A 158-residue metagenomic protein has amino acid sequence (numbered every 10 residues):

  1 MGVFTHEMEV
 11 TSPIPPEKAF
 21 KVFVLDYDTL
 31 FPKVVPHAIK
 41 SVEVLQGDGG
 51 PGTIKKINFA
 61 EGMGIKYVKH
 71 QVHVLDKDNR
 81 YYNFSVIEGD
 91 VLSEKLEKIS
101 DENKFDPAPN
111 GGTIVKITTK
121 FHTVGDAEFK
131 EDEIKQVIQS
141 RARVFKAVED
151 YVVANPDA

Functional and structural regions predicted by a protein language model:
M1-G2, D106, D132-A158: C-terminal helix/juxtamembrane-tail motif
M1-G50: Hydrophobic ligand-binding cavity/cleft-lining segments
V3-E9, I39, I54, Y67 (+3 more regions): Intrinsic-disorder/low-complexity, polar/charged segments enriched in Ser/Thr/Lys/Arg/Asp/Glu/Gln
M8-V10, V68-V74, K98-P107: Hydrophobic/aromatic beta-strand elements that line small-molecule binding cavities or substrate pockets in beta-rich
A19, F23, K55-I57, V72 (+4 more regions): Structural signal for hydrophobic/aromatic residues that build the beta-strand cores of folded beta-sheet domains
Y27-L30, K40-E94, N155: Glycine-rich portal/gate segments that line the openings of hydrophobic small-molecule binding cavities
N83-S140: Beta-strand/loop substructures that line and gate deep hydrophobic ligand-binding cavities in soluble
